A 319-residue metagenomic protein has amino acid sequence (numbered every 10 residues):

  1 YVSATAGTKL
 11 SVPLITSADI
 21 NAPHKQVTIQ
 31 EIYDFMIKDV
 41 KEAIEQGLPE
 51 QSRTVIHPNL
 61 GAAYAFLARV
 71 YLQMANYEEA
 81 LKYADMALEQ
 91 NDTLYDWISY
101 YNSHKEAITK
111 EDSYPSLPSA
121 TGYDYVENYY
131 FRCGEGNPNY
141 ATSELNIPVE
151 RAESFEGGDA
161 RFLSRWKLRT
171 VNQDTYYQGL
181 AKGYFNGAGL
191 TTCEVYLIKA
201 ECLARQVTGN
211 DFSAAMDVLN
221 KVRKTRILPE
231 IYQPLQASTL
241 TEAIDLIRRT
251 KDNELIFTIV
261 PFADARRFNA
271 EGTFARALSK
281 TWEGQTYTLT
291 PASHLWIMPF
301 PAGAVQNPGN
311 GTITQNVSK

Functional and structural regions predicted by a protein language model:
Y1-A4, Y33-I44, I56-L88, G187-K221 (+1 more regions): Extended, hydrophobic/aromatic-rich amphipathic alpha-helical segments that build helical scaffolds
Y1-R53: Aromatic-anchored glycine-rich loop motif in surface-exposed flexible loops
I15, H57, A75, L81-C193 (+9 more regions): Hydrophobic-face positions in mid-chain alpha helices that act as interaction patches
P49, R205, L228-Y232: General structural signal for alpha-helix termini and helix-helix connectors
P49-L60, P234: Surface-exposed patches in mature extracellular/periplasmic domains of secreted proteins
T208-G209, Q236-S238: Short, glycine- and charge-enriched coil/turn segments that flank and shape catalytic ligand pockets
K224-R226: Flavin (FAD/FMN) cofactor-binding core of flavoprotein oxidoreductases
